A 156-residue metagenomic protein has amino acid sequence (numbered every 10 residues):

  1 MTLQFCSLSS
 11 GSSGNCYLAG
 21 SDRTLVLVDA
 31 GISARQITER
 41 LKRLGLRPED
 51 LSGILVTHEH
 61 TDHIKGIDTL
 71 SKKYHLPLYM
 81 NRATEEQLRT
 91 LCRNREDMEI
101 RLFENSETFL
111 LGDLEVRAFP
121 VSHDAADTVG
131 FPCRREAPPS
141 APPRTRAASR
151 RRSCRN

Functional and structural regions predicted by a protein language model:
M1-L44, V129-R144: Conserved beta-strand hairpin/beta-sheet module of binuclear metal-dependent hydrolase folds, prominently
S9, A30-I32, E59, A83 (+2 more regions): Active-site metal-binding loops of divalent metal-dependent hydrolases
S13, I64, F103, S149-R152: Structural motif corresponding to alpha-helix initiation and N-cap regions
G14, R35, D62, E86-Q87 (+1 more regions): Short alpha-helical
L18-G20, T108-N156: Metal-dependent phosphodiesterase/nuclease catalytic metal-binding core
A34-N81: Active-site metal-binding motif and surrounding structural segment of the metallo-beta-lactamase
I64-D127: Glycine/small-residue-rich loop that forms an oxyanion/phosphate-binding "nest" at active or ligand-binding sites
